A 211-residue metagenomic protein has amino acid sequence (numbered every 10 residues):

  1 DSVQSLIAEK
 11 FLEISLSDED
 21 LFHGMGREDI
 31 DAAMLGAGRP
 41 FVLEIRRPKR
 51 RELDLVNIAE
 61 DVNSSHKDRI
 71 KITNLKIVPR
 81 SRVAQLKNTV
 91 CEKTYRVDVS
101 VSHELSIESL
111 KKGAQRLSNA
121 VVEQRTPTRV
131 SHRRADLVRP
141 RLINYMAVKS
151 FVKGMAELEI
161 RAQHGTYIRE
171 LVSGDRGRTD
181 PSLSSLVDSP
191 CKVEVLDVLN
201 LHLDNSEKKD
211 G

Functional and structural regions predicted by a protein language model:
D1-G211: Non-catalytic RNA-recognition surface used by pseudouridine synthases
